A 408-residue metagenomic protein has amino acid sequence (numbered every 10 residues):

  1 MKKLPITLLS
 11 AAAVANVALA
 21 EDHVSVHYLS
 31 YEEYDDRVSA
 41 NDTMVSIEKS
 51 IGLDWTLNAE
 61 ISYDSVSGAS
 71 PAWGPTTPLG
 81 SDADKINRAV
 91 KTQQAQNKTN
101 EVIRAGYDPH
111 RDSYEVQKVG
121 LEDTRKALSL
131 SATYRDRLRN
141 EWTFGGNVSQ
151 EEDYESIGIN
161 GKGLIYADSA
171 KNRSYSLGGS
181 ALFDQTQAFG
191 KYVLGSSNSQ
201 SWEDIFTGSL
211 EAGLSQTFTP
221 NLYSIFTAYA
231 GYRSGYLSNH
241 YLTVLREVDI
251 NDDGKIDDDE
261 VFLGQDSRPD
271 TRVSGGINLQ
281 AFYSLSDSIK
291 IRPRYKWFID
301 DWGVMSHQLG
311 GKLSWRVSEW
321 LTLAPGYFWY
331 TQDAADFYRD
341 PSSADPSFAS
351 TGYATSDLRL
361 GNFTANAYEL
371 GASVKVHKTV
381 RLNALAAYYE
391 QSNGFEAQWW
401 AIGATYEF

Functional and structural regions predicted by a protein language model:
M1-H23, A95-T99: Cleavable N-terminal export/targeting peptides
L19-N58, S67, W399, T405: Short glycine/proline- and aromatic-enriched beta-strand/turn motifs that initiate or cap beta-hairpins
D22-V24, D54-L57, L138-F144, A170-Y175 (+4 more regions): Repeated loop/turn-to-beta-strand initiation elements of outer-membrane beta-barrel proteins
V24-S30, A59-Y63, F144-V148, I159-G161 (+7 more regions): Transmembrane beta-barrel strands of outer-membrane/channel proteins
V38-N41, E60, S70-T76, N147-S149 (+7 more regions): Outer-membrane beta-barrel translocator domains and adjoining extracellular loop/strand segments of Gram-negative
M44-S46, A127-S131, G145, G158-K162 (+5 more regions): Membrane-embedded beta-strand positions in outer-membrane beta-barrel channels/transporters
K49-I51, Y134, I165-A167, Q216 (+5 more regions): Residue-level signature of outer-membrane beta-barrel architecture
D82-K85, A89-K118, A228-R233, L237-N278 (+7 more regions): Outer membrane beta-barrel transmembrane domains
